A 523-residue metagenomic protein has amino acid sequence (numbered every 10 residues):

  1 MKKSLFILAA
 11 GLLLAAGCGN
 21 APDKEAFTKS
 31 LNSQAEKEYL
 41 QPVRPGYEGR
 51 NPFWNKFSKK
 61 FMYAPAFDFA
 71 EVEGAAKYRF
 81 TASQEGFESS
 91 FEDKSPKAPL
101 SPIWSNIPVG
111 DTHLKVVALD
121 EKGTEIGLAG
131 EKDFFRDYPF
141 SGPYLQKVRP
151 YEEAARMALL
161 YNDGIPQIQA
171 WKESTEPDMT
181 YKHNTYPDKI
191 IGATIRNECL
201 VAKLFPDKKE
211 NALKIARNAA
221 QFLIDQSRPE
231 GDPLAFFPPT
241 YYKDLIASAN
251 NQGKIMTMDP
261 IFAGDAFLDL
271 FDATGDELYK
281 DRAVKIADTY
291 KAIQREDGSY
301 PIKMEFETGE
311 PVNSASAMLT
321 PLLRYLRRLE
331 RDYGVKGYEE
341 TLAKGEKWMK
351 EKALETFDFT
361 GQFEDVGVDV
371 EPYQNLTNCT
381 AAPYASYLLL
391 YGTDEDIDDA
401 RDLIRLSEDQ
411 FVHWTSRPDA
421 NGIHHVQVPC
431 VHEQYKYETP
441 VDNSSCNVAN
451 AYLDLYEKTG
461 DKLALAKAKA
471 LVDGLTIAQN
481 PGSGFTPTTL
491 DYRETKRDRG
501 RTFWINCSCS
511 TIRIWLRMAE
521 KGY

Functional and structural regions predicted by a protein language model:
L31, E36-Q41, F134-I190, N211-Y242 (+7 more regions): Low-complexity, Ser/Thr/Pro/Gly-enriched N-terminal "stalk/linker" regions
Y63-F67: Structural beta-strand segments of beta-rich domains
R79-G110, E121: Recognizes extended acidic, P/S/T-rich segments that occur within or adjacent to Ig-like beta-sandwich modules
E121-Y138: Extracellular fibronectin type III
T124-G127, Y144-L145, V201-R217, L270-V284 (+4 more regions): Structural helix-adjacent loops and short alpha-helical linkers that scaffold large soluble proteins
N184-A202, S248, Q252-F271, E305 (+4 more regions): Well-ordered alpha-helical segments within folded domains of soluble proteins
I293, E346-P372, G392-G500: Non-catalytic carbohydrate-binding regions of carbohydrate-active enzymes
